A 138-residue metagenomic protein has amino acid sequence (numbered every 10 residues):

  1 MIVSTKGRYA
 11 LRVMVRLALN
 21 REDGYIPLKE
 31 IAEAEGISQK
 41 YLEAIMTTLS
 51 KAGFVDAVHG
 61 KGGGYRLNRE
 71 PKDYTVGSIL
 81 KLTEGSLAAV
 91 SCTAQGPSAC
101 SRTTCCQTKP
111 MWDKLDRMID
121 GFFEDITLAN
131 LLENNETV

Functional and structural regions predicted by a protein language model:
G7-E22: Short amphipathic alpha-helical interface segments
I26-G36: A short alpha-helical element within helix-turn-helix/winged-helix DNA-binding domains across DNA-binding proteins
E33, S50-K51: Alpha-helical residues within the helix-turn-helix
M46-T47: Short, hydrophobic-biased segments on the C-terminal half of alpha helices that form "recognition helices"
F54-G62, R66-L67: Beta-hairpin "wing" of winged helix-turn-helix
N68-V138: Non-DNA-binding regulatory cores of transcription-related proteins, predominantly C-terminal effector-binding
